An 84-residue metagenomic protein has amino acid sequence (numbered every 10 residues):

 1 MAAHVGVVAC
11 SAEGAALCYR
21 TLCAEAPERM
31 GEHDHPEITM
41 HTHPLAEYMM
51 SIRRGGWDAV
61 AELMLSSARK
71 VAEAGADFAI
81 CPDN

Functional and structural regions predicted by a protein language model:
M1-N84: Non-catalytic structural scaffold of enzyme domains
